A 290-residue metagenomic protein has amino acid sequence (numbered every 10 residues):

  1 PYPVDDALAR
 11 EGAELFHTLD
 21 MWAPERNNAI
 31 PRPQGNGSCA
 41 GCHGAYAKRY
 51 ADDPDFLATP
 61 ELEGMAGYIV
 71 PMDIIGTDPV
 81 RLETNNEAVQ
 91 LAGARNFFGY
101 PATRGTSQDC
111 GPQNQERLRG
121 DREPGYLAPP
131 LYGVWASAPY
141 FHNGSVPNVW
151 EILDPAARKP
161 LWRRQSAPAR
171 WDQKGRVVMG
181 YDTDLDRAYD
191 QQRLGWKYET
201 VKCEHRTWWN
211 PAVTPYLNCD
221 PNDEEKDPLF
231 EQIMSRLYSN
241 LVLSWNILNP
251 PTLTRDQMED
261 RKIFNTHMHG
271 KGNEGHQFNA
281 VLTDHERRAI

Functional and structural regions predicted by a protein language model:
P1-I290: Periplasmic c-type cytochrome electron-transfer domains
